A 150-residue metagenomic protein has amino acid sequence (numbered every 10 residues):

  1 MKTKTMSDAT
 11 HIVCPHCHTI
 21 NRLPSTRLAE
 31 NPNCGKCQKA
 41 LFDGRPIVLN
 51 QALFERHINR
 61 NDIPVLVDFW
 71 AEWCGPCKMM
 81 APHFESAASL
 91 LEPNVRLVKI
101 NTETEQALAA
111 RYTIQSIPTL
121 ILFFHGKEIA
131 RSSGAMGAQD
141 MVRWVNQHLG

Functional and structural regions predicted by a protein language model:
C14-C17, C34-C37: Short cysteine-rich clusters marking metal-coordination/redox-active sites
N21, L41, A81: Cys/His-rich microdomains that often coordinate metals
L23-P32: Short linker/helix segments within small regulatory modules
P46-V65: A short beta-strand-turn-helix
D62, F69-W73, S116: Short pre-active-site segment immediately N-terminal to redox-active cysteine/selenocysteine motifs in thiol-based
F69-H83: Conserved redox-active cysteine motifs that mediate thiol-disulfide chemistry, especially di-cysteine Cys-X(1-2)-Cys
A81-A88, E92-A107: Thiol-based oxidoreductase modules, predominantly thioredoxin-like and allied folds used for disulfide exchange
S116, I121-G150: Non-catalytic, surface beta->alpha helical segment in thiol-disulfide oxidoreductase systems
